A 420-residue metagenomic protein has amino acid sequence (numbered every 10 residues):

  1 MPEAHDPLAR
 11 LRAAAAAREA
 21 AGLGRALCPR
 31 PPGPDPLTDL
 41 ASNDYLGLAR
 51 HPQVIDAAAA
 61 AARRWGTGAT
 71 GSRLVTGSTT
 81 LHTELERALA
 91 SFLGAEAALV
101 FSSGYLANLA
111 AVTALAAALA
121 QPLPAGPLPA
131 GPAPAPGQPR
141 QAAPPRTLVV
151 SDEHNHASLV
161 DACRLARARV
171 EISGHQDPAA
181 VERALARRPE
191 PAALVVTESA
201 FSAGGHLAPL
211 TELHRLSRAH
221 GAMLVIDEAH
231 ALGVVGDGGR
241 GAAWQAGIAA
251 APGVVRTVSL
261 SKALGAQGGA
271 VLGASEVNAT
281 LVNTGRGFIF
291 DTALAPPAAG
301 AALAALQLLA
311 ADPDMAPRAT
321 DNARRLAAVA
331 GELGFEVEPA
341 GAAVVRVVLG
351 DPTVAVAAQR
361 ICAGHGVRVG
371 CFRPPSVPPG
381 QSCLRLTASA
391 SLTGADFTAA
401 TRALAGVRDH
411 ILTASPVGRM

Functional and structural regions predicted by a protein language model:
P2-T67, A222: N-terminal "arm"/small-domain region of PLP-dependent enzymes with the aminotransferase-like
H5, P52, D56, A60 (+5 more regions): PLP-dependent enzyme catalytic core of the Aspartate aminotransferase-like
D56, T67-S103: Conserved N-terminal alpha-helix of the aminotransferase class I/II PLP-enzyme fold
A114-A157: Conserved PLP-anchoring active-site segment centered on the Schiff-base-forming lysine
E171-I226: Active-site phosphate-binding strand-loop segment of PLP-dependent enzymes
D237-G238, W244-T280: Active-site PLP attachment segment
A293-D312, R318, N322, G331-L333: Structural motif of enzymes handling amino- and sulfur-group chemistry
R318-R324, G331-H365, S376, G380-Q381 (+2 more regions): Conserved PLP-binding catalytic core of the aspartate aminotransferase-like
